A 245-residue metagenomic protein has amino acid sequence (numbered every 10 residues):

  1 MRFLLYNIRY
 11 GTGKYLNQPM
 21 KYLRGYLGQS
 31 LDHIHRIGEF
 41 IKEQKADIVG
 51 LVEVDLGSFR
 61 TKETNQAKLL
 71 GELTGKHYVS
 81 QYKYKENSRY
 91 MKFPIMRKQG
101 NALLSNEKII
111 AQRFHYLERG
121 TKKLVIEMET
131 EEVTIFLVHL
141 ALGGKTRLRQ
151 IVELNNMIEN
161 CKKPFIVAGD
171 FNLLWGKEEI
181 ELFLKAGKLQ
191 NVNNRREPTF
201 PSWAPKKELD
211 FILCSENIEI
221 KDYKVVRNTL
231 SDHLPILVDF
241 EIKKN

Functional and structural regions predicted by a protein language model:
M1-L4, T12, S105-I110, T121-L137 (+1 more regions): Beta-strand-turn-beta hairpins that frame and shape the catalytic cleft of phosphate-ester-processing enzymes
M1-L73, S80-K83, S88, K243-N245: N-terminal, active-site-proximal structural segment of metallo-dependent hydrolase catalytic domains
R2-N7, R36-T61, I135-V138, L154-E181 (+3 more regions): Active-site beta-strand/loop signature of hydrolases that rely on acidic residues for catalysis
T12-P19, K62-T64, Y90-F93, V125 (+2 more regions): Short aromatic-enriched loop/helix-cap "lid" or pocket-rim segments at secondary-structure transitions that line
R24-S30, Y116, A141-K145: Short, flexible loop segments at the rims of nucleotide/cofactor-binding pockets, characterized by
E53-E132, K224-R227: Structured beta-strand-rich core segments of catalytic domains in phosphoester-bond hydrolases
L56-T61, R119-G120, G144-K145, L173-L174 (+1 more regions): Acidic-and-aromatic substrate-binding clefts and catalytic sites of carbohydrate-active enzymes
I109, F114, E129, T146 (+2 more regions): Metal-dependent phosphoester-hydrolase catalytic domains
